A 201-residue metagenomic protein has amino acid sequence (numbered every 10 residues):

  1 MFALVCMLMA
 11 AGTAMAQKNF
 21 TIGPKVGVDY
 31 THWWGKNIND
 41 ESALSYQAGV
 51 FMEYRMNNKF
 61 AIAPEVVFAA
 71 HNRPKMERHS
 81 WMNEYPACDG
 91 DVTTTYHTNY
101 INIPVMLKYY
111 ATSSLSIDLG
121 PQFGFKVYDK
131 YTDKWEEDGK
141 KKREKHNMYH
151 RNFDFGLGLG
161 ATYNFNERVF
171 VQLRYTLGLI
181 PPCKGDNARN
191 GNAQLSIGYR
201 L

Functional and structural regions predicted by a protein language model:
M1-K25, I197-L201: Bacterial Sec-dependent N-terminal signal peptides
G12, H32, M56-N58, A111-S113 (+3 more regions): Outer-membrane beta-barrel proteins
K18-F20, S42-Y46, H97-I101, R151-F155 (+1 more regions): Residues that define the transmembrane beta-barrel architecture of outer-membrane proteins
F20, K59-I62, S114-I117, Y163 (+1 more regions): Repeated loop/turn-to-beta-strand initiation elements of outer-membrane beta-barrel proteins
T21, D40-C88: Glycine- and aromatic-enriched membrane insertion/assembly motifs of diderm outer-membrane and organelle channel
P24-Y30, Y46-Y54, V66-F68, I103-Y109 (+4 more regions): Residues on the lipid-exposed face of transmembrane beta-strands in outer-membrane beta-barrel proteins
W33-D40, A70-N99, V127-F153, P181-D186: Flexible, solvent-exposed loop segments that connect beta-strands
E65, H71-E77, K145-M148, N152-L201: Predominantly the C-terminal beta-signal and adjacent terminal strand-loop region of outer-membrane beta-barrel
